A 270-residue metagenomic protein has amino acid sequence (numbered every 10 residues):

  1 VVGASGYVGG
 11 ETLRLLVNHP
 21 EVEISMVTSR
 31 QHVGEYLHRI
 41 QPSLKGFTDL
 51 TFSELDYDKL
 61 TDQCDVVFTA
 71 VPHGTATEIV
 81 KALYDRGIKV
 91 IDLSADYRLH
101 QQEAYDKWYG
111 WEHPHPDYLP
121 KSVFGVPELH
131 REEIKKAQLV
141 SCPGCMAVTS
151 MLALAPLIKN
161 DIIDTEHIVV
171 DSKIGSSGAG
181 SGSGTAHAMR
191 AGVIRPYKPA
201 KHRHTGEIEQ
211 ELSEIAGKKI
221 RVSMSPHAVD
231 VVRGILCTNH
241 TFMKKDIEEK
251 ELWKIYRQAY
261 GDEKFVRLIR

Functional and structural regions predicted by a protein language model:
V1-P199, G217: N-terminal Rossmann-like NAD(P) cofactor-binding subdomain of oxidoreductases, focused on the glycine-rich
G178-R270: Charged docking surfaces used in two-component/phosphorelay signaling
